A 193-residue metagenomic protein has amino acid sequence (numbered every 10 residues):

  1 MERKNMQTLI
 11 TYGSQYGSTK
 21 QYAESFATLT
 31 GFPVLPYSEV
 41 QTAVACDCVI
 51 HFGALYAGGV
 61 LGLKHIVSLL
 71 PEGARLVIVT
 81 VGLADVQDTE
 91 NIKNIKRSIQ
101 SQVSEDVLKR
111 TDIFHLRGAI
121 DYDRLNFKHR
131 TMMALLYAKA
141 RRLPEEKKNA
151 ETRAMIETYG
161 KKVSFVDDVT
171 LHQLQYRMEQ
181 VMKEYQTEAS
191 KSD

Functional and structural regions predicted by a protein language model:
M1-E72, Y176-D193: N-terminal beta1-alpha1-beta2 submodule of the flavodoxin-like/Rossmannoid cofactor-binding fold
G58-D193: FMN-binding flavodoxin-like domain, especially the glycine-rich phosphate-binding loop
